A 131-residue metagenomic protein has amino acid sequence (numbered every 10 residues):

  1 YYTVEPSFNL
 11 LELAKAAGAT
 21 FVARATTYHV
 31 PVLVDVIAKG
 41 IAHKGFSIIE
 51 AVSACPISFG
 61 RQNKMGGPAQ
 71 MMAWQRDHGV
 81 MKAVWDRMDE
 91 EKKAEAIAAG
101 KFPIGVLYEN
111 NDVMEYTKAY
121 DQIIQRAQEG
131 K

Functional and structural regions predicted by a protein language model:
Y1-K39: Conserved thiamine diphosphate
A14, G40-I41, I97-G100: A generic structural signal for short, solvent-exposed coil/turn residues that cap or connect secondary-structure
G18-A19, H43-F46, G100-P103: Short coil/turn connectors at secondary-structure junctions
F21, K44-S47, A127-G130: Short secondary-structure junctions and interdomain/linker hinges
V22-A25, I48-V52: Short, conserved beta-strand edge motifs with alternating hydrophobic and charged residues
Y28, A54-C55: Conserved beta-strand edge residues that scaffold enzyme active sites
V32-A42, S47-I48, S58: Active-site-proximal betaalpha loop/short-helix elements that scaffold phosphoryl/nucleotidyl transfer chemistry
C55-K131: Flexible, low-complexity linker and terminal segments
